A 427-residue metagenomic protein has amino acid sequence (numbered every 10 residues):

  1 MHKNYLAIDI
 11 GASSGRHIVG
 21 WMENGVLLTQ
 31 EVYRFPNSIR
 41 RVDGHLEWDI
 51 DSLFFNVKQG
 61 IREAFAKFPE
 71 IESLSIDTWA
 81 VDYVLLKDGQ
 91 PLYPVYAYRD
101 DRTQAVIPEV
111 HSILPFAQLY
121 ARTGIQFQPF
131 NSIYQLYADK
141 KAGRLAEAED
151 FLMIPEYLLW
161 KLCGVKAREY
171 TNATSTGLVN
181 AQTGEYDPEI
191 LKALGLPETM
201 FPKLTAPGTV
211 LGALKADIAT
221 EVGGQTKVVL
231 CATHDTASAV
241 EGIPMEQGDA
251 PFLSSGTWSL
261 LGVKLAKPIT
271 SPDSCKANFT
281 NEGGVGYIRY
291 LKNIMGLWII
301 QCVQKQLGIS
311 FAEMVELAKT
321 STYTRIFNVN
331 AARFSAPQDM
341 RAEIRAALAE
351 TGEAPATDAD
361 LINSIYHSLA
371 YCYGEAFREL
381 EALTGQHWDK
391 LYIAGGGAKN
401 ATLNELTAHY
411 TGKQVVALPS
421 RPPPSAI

Functional and structural regions predicted by a protein language model:
M1-P94, A105, A121, A219-V228 (+1 more regions): N-terminal glycine/serine-rich phosphate-binding loop of ATP-dependent small-molecule kinases, especially carbohydrate
L6-A7, H111-T123, Y137-M153, L159-V165 (+5 more regions): Active-site core segments that coordinate phosphate-bearing ligands/cofactors across diverse enzyme families
R62-Y98, T123-F130, L159-N180, K203-A206: Short beta-strand-loop/turn "lid" adjacent to the catalytic site in phosphate-handling enzymes
E70-T78, D150, K203, G385-G395: Short glycine-rich phosphate-binding loop at a beta-alpha junction
D77-V81, P207-G208, S255-W258, K390-A398: Glycine-rich beta-strand-to-loop/alpha-helix junction loops that act as flexible
V84, A105-E109, A239-E241: Pocket-flanking alpha-helical
Y96, D100-I113: Short alpha-helix plus adjacent loop in nuclease-associated cores
